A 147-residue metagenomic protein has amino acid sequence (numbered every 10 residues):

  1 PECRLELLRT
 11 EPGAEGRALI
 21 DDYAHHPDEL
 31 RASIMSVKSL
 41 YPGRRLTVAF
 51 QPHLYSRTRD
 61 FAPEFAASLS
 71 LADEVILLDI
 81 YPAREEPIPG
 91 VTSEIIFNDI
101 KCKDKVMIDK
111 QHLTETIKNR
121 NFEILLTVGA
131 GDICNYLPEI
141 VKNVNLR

Functional and structural regions predicted by a protein language model:
P1-E74: Nucleotide phosphate-binding/pyrophosphate-handling subdomain across enzymes that bind or process nucleotide phosphates
G16-A18, F65-E123: C-terminal helical cap/extension that packs against the catalytic core of soluble nucleotide-cofactor enzymes
H25, P52-L54, I80-A83, A130-I133: Short glycine-rich anion-binding loops that position phosphate/pyrophosphate groups of nucleotides and phosphorylated
S39-G43, L71, C102, N119 (+2 more regions): Secondary-structure boundary motif
T58-R59, E86-P87, N135-E139: Short glycine-/acidic-enriched loop or helix-start segments at secondary-structure transitions that form or flank
L77-I80, N143-R147: Short, flexible loop segments at boundaries between secondary-structure elements
H112-N143: A glycine-rich beta-strand to alpha-helix segment that forms a phosphate/ribose-binding loop at ligand/cofactor sites
